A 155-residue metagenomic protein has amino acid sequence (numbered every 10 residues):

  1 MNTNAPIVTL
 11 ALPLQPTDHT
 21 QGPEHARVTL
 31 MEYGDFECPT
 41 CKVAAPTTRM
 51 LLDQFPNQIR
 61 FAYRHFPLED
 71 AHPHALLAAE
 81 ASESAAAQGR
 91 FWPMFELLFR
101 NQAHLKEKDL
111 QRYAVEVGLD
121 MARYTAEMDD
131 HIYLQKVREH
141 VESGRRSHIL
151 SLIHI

Functional and structural regions predicted by a protein language model:
M1-L12: N-terminal targeting signals for export/organelle localization
A11-V28: A short beta-strand-turn-helix
L12-P13, V43, K136: Short secondary-structure boundary/capping elements
Q15-H19, T47-T48, V141-S143: A generic local structural motif
A26, L150-S151: Short loop/turn elements that form and flank the Walker-type P-loop nucleotide-binding site in RecA-like NTPase cores
M31-E32, F36-E116, D120, T125 (+1 more regions): Structural alpha/beta surface segment adjacent to cysteine/selenocysteine redox centers across thiol/disulfide enzymes
E127-L150: Thioredoxin-like thiol-disulfide oxidoreductase module
I153-I155: Conserved small/polar residues in nucleotide/adenosyl-binding loops
